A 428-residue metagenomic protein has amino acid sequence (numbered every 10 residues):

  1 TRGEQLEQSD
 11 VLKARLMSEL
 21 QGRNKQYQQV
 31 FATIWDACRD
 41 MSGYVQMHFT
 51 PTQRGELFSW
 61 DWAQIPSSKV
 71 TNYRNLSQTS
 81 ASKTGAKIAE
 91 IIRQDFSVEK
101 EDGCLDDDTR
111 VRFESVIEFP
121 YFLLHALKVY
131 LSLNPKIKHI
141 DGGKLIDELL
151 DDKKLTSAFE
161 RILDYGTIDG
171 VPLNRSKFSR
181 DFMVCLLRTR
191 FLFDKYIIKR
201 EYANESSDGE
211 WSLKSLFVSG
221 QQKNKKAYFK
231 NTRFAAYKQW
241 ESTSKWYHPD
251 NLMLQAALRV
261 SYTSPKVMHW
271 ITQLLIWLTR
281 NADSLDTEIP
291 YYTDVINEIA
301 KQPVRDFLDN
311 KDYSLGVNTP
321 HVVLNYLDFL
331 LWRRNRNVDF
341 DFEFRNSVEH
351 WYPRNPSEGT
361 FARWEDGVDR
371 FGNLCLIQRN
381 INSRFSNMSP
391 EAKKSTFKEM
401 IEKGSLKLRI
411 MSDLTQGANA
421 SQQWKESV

Functional and structural regions predicted by a protein language model:
R2-V428: Flexible coil/loop and intrinsically disordered segments
